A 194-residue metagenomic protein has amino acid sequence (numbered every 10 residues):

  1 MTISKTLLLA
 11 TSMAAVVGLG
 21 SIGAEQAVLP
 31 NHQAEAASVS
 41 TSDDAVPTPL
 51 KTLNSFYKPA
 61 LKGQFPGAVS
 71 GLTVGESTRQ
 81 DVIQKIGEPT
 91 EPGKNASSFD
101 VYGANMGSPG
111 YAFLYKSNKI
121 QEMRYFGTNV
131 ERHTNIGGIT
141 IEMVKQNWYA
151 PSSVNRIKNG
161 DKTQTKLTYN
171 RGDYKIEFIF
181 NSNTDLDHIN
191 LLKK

Functional and structural regions predicted by a protein language model:
M1-I3: N-terminal secretory signal peptides that target proteins for export/translocation
K5-S21: Sec-dependent N-terminal signal peptides
S21-M143, N147-A150, L192-K194: Short helix/turn-capping signatures at newly exposed starts of structured segments
M106-G110, N118-I120, K162-Q164, D173 (+1 more regions): Extracytoplasmic
L114, I157, I179-N183: Short beta-strand micro-motifs enriched in acidic
A150-D161: Short Gly/Thr-rich strand-loop-strand
K166-T184: Short, exposed beta-strand-loop hairpins at the edges of beta-sheets in extracellular/periplasmic proteins
N183-L191: Short A/G/S/P-biased low-complexity tracts
